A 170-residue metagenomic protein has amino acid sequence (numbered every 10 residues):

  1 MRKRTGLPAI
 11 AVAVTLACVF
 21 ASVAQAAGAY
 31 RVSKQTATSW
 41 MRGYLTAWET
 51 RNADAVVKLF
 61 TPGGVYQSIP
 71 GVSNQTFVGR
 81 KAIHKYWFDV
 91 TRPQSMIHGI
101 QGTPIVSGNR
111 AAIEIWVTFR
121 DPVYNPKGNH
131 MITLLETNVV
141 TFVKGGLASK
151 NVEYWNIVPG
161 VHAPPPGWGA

Functional and structural regions predicted by a protein language model:
M1-A11: Bacterial N-terminal signal peptides that target proteins for export
A11-V19: Bacterial N-terminal signal peptides
C18-K58, P62, P166-A170: Short, low-complexity N-terminal intrinsically disordered segments enriched in polar/charged residues
R31-V32, T38-S39, A55-G108: A solvent-exposed, acidic/Ser-Thr-rich amphipathic alpha-helical stretch
Y44, V56-V57, G64, G79 (+5 more regions): Hydrophobic pocket/interface hotspot
P70, W116-V117, W155: A mature extracytoplasmic/lumenal domain signature
A112-G145: Exposed beta-sheet edge and beta->alpha loop/turn motif
T133-W168: Short beta-strand edge/turn micro-motifs at domain boundaries
